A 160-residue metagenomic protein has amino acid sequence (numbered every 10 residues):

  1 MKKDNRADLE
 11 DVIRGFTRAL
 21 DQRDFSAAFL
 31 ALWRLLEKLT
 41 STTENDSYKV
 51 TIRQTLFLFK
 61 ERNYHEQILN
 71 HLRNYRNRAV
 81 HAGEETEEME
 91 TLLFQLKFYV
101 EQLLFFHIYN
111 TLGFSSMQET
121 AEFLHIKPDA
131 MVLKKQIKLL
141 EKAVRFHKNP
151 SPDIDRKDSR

Functional and structural regions predicted by a protein language model:
M1-R160: Amphipathic, oligomerization/interface secondary-structure segments
